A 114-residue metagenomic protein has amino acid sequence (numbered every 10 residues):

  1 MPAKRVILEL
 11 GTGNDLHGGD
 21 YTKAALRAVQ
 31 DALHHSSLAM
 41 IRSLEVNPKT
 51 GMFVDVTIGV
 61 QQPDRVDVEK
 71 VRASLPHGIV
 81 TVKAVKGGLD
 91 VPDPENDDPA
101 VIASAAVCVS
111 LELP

Functional and structural regions predicted by a protein language model:
P2-V46, G59-V66, S104-P114: Conserved mixed alpha/beta catalytic, RNA-binding, or beta-rich assembly cores of soluble enzyme, regulatory
S43-V46, V71, V91-D98: A generic local secondary-structure boundary/capping motif
N47-M52: Short, charge-patterned binding micro-sites
V54-T57: Extended hydrophobic secondary-structure segments that form protein cores and membrane-embedded regions
G59-K86: Short, hydrophobic/π-rich interface segment
H77-P114: C-terminal edge-of-domain segments
